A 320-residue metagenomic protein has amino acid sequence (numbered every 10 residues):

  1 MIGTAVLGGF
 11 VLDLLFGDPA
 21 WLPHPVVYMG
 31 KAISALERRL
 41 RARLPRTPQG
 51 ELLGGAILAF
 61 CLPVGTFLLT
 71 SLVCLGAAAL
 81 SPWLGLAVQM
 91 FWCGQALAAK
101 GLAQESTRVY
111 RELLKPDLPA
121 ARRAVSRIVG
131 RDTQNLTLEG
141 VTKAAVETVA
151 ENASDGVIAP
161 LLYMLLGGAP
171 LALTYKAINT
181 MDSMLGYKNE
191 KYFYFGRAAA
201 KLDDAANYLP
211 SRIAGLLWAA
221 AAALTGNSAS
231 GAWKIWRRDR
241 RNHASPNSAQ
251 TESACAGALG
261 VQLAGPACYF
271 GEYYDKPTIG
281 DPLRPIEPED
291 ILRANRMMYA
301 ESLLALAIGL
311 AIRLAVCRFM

Functional and structural regions predicted by a protein language model:
M1-T174, I178, G186-M320: Hydrophobic alpha-helical transmembrane segments
S183: Glycine-rich phosphate/dinucleotide-binding loop and adjoining beta-alpha-beta core of small-molecule
